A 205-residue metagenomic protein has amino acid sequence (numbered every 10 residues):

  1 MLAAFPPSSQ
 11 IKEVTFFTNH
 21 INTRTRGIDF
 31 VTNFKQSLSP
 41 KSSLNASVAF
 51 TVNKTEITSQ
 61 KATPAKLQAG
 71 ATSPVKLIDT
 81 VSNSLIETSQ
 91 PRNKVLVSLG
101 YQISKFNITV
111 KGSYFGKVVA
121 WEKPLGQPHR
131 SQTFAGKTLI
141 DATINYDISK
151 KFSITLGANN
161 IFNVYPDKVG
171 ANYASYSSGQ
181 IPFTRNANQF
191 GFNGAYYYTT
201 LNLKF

Functional and structural regions predicted by a protein language model:
M1-E122: Gram-negative outer-membrane beta-barrel transporters
T15-F16, L139, T184-R185: Short structured motifs
F16-T23, R130-A135, N188-F190: Outer-membrane beta-barrel proteins
R24, Q90-P91, Q102, F134-T138 (+2 more regions): A structural signal for short secondary-structure junctions
R26-F30, N93-V97, T138-A142, A195-L201: Hydrophobic, lipid-facing positions within transmembrane beta-strands of outer-membrane proteins
K54, G112-K123, N145-F205: C-terminal beta-signal and adjacent terminal beta-strands/loops of Gram-negative outer-membrane beta-barrel proteins
S82-N83, Q127-P128, T184-R185: Short, contiguous strand/loop micro-motifs
G112-S113, W121-L139, T143: Generic long, charged, amphipathic alpha-helical segments
